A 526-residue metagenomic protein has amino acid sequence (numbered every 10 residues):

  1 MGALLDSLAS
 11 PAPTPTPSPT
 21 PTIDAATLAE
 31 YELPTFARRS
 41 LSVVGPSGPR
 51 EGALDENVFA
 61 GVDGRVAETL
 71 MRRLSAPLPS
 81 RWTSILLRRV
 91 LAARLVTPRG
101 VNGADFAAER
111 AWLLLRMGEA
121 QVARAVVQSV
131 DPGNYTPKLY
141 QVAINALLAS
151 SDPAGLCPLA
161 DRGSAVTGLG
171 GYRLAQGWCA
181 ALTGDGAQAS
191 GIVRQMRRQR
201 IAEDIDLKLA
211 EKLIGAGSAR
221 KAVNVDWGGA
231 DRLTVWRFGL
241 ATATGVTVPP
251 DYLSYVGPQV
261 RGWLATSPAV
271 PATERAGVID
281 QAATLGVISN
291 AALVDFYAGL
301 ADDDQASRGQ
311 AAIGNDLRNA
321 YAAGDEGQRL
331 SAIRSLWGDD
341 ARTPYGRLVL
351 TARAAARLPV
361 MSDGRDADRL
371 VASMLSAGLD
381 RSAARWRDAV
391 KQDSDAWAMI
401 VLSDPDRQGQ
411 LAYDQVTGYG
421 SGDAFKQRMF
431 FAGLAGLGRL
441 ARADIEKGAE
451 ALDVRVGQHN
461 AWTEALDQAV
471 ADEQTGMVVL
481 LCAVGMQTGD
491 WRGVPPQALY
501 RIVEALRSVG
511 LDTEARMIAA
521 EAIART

Functional and structural regions predicted by a protein language model:
M1-P46: Compositionally biased, proline/threonine/alanine/serine-rich low-complexity intrinsically disordered stretches
T35-G100, F106, R110: N-terminal, Lys/Arg-enriched amphipathic/low-complexity engagement segments that precede the first folded domain
E51-V62, S75-A76, L91-G100, A125-Y135 (+17 more regions): Solenoid-like repeat scaffolds
R65-V66, G100-A107, P132-V142, V166-A175 (+12 more regions): Generic helix N-cap/helix-start motif at coil->alpha-helix transitions
L113, V142-A149, C179-A180, A372-S373 (+1 more regions): Residue-level signature for tetratricopeptide repeat
A120-A123, P153-L159, G186-I192, S382-W386 (+1 more regions): Solenoid-repeat scaffolds in large eukaryotic assemblies
G155-P250: Extended amphipathic alpha-helical segments with heptad-repeat/coiled-coil character used for oligomerization, fusion
K208-L379: Long, internal scaffold/assembly segments composed of regular secondary structure
